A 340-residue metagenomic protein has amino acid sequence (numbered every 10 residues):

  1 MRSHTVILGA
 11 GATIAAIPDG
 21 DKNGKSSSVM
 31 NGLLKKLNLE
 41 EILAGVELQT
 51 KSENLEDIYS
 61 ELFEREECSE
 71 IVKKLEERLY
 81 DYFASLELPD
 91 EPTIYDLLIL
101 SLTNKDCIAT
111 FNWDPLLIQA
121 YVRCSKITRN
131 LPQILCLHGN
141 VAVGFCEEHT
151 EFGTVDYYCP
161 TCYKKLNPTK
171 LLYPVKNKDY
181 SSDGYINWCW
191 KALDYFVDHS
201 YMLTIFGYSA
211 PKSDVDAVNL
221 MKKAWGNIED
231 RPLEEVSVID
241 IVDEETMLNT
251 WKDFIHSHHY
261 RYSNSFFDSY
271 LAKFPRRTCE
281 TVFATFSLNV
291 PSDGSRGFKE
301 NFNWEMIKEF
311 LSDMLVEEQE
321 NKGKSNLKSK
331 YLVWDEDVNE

Functional and structural regions predicted by a protein language model:
M1-L117, S125-K126, E340: Gly/serine-rich nucleotide phosphate-binding loop at the start of the catalytic core of nucleotide/ADP-ribose-handling
M1-L8, T13-A16, A192-E340: SIR2/sirtuin-family catalytic core signature
A15-I17, L117-A120, G144-E147, G153-Y157 (+1 more regions): Short helix/loop capping segments that flank catalytic or ligand/cofactor-binding pockets
D19-L33, V122-I127, F152, V218-K222 (+1 more regions): Short secondary-structure boundary/capping segments
L88-I94, N177-Y195: A Trp-anchored, charged/polar loop motif used as the substrate-binding/catalytic surface of acyl/ester-handling
I108, I134-C136, V238: Conserved beta-strand scaffold positions in the cores of enzyme catalytic domains, especially in NTP/NDP-utilizing
C124-C136: A short alpha->loop->secondary-structure connector
C136-G184: Cys/His-rich short segments
